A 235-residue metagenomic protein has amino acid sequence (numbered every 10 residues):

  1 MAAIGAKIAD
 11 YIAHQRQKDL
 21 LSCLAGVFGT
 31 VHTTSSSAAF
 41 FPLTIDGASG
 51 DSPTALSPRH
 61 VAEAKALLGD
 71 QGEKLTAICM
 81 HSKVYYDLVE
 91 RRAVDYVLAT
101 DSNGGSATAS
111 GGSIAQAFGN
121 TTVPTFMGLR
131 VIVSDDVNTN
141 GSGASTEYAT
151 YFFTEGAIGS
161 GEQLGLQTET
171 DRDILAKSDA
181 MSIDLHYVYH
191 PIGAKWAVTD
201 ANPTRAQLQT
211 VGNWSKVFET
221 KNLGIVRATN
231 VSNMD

Functional and structural regions predicted by a protein language model:
M1-T33, D70-C79, V84, T170-P191: Long, contiguous amphipathic alpha-helices that act as assembly "spine/axial" helices in icosahedral shell and virion
G5-A13, V61-K65, D235: Short, well-ordered alpha-helical packing segments
D19, C23, V27, V31 (+7 more regions): A sequence-level detector of short, solvent-exposed, charge-rich linear segments
L21-L24, F28, S49-A55, R59-A62: Amphipathic alpha-helical hairpins/coiled-coils and adjacent low-complexity
S37-D46, P58-R59, K65-E90: Extended amphipathic alpha-helical segments with heptad-repeat/coiled-coil character used for oligomerization, fusion
F41-P42, D46-P58, V89-D235: Sequence/fold signature of self-assembling virion shell proteins
